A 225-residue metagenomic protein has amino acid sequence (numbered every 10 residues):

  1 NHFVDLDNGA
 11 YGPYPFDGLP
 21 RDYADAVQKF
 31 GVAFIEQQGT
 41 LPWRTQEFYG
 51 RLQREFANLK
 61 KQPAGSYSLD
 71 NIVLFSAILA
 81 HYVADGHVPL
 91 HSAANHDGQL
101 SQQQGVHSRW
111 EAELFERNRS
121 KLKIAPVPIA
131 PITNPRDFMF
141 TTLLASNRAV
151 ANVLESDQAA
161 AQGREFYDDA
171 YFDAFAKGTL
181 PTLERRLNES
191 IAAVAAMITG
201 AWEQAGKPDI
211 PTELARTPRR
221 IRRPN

Functional and structural regions predicted by a protein language model:
N1-I78, S92-N188, A195-N225: N-terminal, motif-rich segments that launch catalysis or mediate targeting to/interaction with membranes, typified by
A84, L90: Short active-site segment of divalent metal-dependent hydrolases/proteases that encodes the spacing between
